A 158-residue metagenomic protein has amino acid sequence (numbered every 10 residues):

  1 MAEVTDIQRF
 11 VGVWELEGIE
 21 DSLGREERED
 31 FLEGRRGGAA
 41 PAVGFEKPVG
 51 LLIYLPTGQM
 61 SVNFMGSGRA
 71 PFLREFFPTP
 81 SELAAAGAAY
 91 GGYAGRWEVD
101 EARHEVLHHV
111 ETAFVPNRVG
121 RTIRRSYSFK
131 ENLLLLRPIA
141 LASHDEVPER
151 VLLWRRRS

Functional and structural regions predicted by a protein language model:
M1-S158: Lipid interaction determinants
